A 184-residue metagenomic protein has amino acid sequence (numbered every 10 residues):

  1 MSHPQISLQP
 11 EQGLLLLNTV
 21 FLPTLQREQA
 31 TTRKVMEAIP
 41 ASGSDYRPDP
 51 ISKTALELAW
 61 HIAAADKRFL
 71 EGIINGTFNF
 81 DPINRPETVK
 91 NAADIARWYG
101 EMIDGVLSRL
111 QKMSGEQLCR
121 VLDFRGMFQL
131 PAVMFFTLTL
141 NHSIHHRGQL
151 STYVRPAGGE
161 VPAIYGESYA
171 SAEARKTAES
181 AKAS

Functional and structural regions predicted by a protein language model:
S2-S7, L22-M36, G43-N84, D123-S184: Short, contiguous alpha-helical
P10-T19: Short, low-complexity N-terminal intrinsically disordered segments enriched in polar/charged residues
N18, A92, F136: Flexible, glycine- and charge-enriched loops at secondary-structure boundaries
P40, L107, Q111-S114, V154 (+1 more regions): Secondary-structure transition/hinge residues
E71-G72, G76-S114: Helix-adjacent hinge/juxtasegments
L110-G126: Acidic catalytic patch
